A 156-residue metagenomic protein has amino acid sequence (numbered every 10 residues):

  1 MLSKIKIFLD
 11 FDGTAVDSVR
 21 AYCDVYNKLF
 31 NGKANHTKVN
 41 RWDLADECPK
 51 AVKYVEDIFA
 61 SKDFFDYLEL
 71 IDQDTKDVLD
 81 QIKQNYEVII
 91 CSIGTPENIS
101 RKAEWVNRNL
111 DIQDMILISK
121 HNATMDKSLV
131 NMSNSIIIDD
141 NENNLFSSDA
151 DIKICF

Functional and structural regions predicted by a protein language model:
L2-D57: Active-site neighborhood of HAD-like aspartate-dependent phosphohydrolases
I5, D12, D114, S135 (+1 more regions): Conserved acidic residues
K6, E87-I89, I136, I154: A structural signal for isolated positions on well-ordered beta-strands in alpha/beta enzyme cores
D10, C91-I93, I138: Short hydrophobic segments within beta-strands
V16-V19, C23-D24, E97-R101, M125-K127 (+1 more regions): Short catalytic/ligand-binding loop motif for oxyanion handling, primarily in non-cytosolic enzymes, centered on
A60-I90, E97-S100: Short, acidic loop-to-helix structural element flanking the phosphoryl-transfer center in phosphate-processing enzymes
I89-E97, A103, N107-V130: A short, structured active-site edge motif that brings together acidic residues
I136-F156: Acidic, Mg2+-coordinating phosphoryl-transfer loop and its flanking beta/alpha structural elements, shared across
